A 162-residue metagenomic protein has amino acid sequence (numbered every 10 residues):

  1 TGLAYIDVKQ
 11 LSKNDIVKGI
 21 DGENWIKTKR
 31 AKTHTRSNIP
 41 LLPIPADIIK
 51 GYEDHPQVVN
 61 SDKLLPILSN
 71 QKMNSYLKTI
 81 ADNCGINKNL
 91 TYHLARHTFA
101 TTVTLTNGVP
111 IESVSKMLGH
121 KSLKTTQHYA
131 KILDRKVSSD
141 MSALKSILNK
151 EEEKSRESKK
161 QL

Functional and structural regions predicted by a protein language model:
L3-D7, T79, R96-K121, H128: C-terminal catalytic core of tyrosine-transesterase DNA break-rejoin enzymes
I6, Q10-K50: Conserved tyrosine-mediated DNA breakage-rejoining catalytic core shared by Y-recombinases
D21-N24, K72, T102-V103, S113 (+1 more regions): Catalytic cores of nucleotide-enabled group-transfer and carboxylate-activating enzymes in metabolic and assembly-line
R30, H34, N70, L118-A143: Catalytic-site neighborhood detector that most strongly recognizes the C-terminal catalytic loop/helix of tyrosine
A31-K50, V59-T79: C-terminal catalytic core of Y-nucleophile DNA break-rejoin enzymes
P56-V59, L144-L162: C-terminal secondary-structure termini that scaffold catalytic or DNA-interacting sites
I67-Q71, N87-N107: Short basic/aromatic active-site micro-motif
L68-Q71, T79, C84, R156-L162: Acidic, low-complexity interaction regions
